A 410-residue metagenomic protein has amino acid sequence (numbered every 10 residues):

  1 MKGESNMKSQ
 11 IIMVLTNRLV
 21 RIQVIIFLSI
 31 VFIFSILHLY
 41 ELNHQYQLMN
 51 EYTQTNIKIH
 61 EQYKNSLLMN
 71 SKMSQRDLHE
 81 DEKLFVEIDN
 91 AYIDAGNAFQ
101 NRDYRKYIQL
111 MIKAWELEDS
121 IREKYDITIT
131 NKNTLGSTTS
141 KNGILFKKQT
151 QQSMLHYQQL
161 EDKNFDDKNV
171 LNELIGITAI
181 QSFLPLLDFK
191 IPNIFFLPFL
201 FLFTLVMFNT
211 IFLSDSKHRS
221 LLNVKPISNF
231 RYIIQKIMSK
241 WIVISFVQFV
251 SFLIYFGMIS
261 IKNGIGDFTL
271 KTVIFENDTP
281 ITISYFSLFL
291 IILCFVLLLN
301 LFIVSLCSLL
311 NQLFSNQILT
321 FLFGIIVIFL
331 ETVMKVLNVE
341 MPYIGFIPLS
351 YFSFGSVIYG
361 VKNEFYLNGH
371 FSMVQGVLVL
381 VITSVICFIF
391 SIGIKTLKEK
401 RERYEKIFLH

Functional and structural regions predicted by a protein language model:
M1-I191, F371-M373, T383-H410: Hydrophobic alpha-helical transmembrane segments
N6-L15, N209-F246: Helix-loop-helix units of permease transmembrane domains in multi-pass membrane transporters, especially ABC
L19, S228-F230, N316-F321: Membrane-helix interface segments
S29-L67, D167-L213, Q235-Q312, V361-N363 (+1 more regions): Secretory targeting signals
Y40-Y46, L174-L184, D267-I283, F321 (+1 more regions): Terminal transmembrane helical anchor/hairpin motif
T150-N172, S214-D215, L253-G257, V339-I347: Alpha-helical transmembrane segments of integral membrane proteins, especially early/N-terminal helices
L221-N223, F302, L309-F314, L319-T320: Conserved catalytic-core segments centered on acid/base and nucleophilic motifs
